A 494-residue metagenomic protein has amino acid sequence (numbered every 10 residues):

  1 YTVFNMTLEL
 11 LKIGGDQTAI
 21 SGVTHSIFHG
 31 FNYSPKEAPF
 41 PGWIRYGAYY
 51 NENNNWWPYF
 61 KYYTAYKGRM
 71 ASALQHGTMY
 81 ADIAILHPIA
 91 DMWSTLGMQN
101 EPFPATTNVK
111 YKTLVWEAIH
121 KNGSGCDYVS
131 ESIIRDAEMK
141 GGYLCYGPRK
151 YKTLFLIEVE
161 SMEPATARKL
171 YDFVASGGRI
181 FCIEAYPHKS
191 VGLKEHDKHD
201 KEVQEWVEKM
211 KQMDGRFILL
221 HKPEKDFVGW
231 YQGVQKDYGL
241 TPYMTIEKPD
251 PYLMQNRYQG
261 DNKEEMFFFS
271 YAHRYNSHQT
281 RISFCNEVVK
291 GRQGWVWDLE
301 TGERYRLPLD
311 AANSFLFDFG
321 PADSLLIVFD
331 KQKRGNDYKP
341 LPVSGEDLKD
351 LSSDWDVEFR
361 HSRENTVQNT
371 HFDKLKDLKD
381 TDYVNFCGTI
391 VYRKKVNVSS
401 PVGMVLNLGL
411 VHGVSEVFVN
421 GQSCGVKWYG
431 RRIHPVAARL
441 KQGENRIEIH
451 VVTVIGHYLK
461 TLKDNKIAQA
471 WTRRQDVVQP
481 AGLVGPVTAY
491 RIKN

Functional and structural regions predicted by a protein language model:
Y1-T389, N397-S399, C424, T488-Y490: Carbohydrate-binding surfaces of carbohydrate-active enzymes
C285, V396-V398, V402-N420, K427-W428 (+1 more regions): Aromatic-lined ligand-binding clefts that engage carbohydrates, nucleic acids, or primary amines
S314-D318, I433-R439: Exposed aromatic-hydrophobic patches
F319, V417-V419, L440-K441: Short, well-ordered loop/turn sites that connect or cap secondary structure elements
S324-L325, M404, K441-T461: Short, well-structured beta-strand segments enriched in hydrophobic/aromatic residues within extracellular or lumenal
K333-S353, V452-N494: Glycine/proline-rich low-complexity spacer/linker segments in large multi-domain proteins
I390-Y392, M404, L483: Hydrophobic core residues within well-ordered beta-strands of beta-rich domains
C424-H434: Aromatic-rich membrane-interfacial microdomains
